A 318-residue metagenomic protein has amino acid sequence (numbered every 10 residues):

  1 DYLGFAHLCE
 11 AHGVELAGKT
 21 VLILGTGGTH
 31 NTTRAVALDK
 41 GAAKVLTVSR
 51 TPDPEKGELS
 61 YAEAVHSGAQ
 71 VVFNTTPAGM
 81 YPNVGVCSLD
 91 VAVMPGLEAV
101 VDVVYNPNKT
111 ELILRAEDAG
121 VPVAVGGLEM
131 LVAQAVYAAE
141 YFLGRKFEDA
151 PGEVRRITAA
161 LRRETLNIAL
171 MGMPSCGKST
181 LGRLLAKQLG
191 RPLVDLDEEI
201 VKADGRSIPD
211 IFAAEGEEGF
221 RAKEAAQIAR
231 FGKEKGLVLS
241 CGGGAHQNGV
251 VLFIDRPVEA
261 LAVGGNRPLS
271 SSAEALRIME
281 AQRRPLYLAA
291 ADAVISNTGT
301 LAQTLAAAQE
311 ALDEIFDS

Functional and structural regions predicted by a protein language model:
D1-L16, V238-S240, G244, D255: Glycine/small-residue-rich loop that forms an oxyanion/phosphate-binding "nest" at active or ligand-binding sites
Y2, C9, V14, G18-L38 (+1 more regions): Glycine-rich adenosine-cofactor-binding loop
D39-G57, D197-D204: NAD(P)-binding Rossmann-fold cofactor-contacting core
K56-A124, G242-H246: Rossmann-like adenosine-cofactor binding region
V103-L166, N297: Adenosine-phosphate binding glycine-rich loop
G152-E164, I168, L184, Q188 (+2 more regions): NTP-dependent small-molecule kinase module
E198-Q247: ATP-dependent small-molecule kinase phosphotransfer cores that center on conserved nucleotide phosphate-binding segments
G249-L286, A293: A glycine- and Lys/Arg-enriched "phosphate-lid" helix/loop adjacent to the NTP-binding pocket of small-molecule kinases
